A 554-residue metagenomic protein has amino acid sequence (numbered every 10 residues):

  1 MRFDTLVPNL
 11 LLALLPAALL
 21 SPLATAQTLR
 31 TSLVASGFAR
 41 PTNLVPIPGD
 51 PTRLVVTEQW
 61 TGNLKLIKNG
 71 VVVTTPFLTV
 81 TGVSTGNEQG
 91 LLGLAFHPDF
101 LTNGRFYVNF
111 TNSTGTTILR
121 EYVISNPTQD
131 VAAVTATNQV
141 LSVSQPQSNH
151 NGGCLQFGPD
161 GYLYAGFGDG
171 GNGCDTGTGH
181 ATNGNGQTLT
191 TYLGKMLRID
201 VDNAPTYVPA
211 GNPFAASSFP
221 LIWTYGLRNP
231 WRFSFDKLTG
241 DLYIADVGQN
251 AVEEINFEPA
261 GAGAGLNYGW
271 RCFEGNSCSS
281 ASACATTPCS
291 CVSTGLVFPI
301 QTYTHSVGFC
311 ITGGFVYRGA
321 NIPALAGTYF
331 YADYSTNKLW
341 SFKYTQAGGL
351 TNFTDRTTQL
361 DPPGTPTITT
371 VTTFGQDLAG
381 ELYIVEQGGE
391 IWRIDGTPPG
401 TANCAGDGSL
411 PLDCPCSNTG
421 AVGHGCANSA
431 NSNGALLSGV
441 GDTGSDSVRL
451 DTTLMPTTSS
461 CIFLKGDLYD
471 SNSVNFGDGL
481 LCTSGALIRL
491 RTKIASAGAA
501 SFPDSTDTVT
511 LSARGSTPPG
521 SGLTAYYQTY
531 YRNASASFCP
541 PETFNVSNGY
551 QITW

Functional and structural regions predicted by a protein language model:
P8-P22: Bacterial N-terminal signal peptides
L23-Q27, D395-C404: Low-complexity, Pro/Thr/Ser/Gly/Ala-rich linker/spacer regions in secreted, extracellular modular proteins
A26-C174, R232-F235, G240-V252, S277 (+2 more regions): Acidic, Gly/Ser/Thr-rich repeat motifs that build Ca2+-stabilized beta-propeller blades
Q27-S36, I67-T85, Y122-P146, N183-R232 (+3 more regions): Blade-edge beta-strand/turn elements of extracellular beta-propeller and related beta-sheet repeat scaffolds
I67, Y122-I124, I199-D202, E258 (+4 more regions): Predominantly extracellular/luminal cell-surface or secreted proteins
F273-F309, G400-G425: Predominantly extracellular/luminal regions of secreted and cell-surface proteins, especially disulfide-bonded
C291-G396, S447-Y469, F502-F544: Extracellular low-complexity, Gly/Ser/Thr-rich intrinsically disordered linkers and protease-sensitive activation/hinge
P398-W554: Residue-level hotspots within well-ordered secondary structure
